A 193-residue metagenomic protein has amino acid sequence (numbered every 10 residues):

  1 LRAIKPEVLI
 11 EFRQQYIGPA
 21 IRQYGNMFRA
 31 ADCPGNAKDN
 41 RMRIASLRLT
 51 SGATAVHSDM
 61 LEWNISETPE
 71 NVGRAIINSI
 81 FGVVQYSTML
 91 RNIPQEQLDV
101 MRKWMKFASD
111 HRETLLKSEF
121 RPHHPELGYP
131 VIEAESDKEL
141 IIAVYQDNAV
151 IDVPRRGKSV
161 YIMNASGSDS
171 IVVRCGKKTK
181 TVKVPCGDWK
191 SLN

Functional and structural regions predicted by a protein language model:
L1-L192: Active-site-proximal substrate-binding groove within the catalytic cores of carbohydrate-active enzymes
